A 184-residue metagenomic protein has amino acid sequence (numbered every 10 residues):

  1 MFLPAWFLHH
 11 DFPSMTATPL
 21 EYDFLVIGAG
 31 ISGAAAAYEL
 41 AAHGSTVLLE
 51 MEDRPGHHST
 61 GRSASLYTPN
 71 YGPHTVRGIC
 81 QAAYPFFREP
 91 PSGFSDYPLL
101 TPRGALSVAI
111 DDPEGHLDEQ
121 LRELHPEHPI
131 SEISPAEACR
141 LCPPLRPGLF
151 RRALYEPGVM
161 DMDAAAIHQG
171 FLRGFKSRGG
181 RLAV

Functional and structural regions predicted by a protein language model:
M1-F24, A41-H43: Extreme N-terminal leader/targeting segments of oxidoreductases
F24-V47: N-terminal Rossmann-like FAD-binding beta1-loop-alpha1 element of flavoenzymes
A41-S59: Glycine-rich FAD pyrophosphate-binding loop
E52-R54, A138, F171: Short beta-to-alpha linker loops that shape the active-site pocket of alpha/beta-hydrolase fold enzymes
S59-T60, A164: Conserved donor sugar-nucleotide recognition element shared by glycan-biosynthetic enzymes
A64-L141: Dinucleotide-binding Rossmann-like beta1-alpha1 core, especially the glycine-rich loop that anchors the ADP
R151-E156: Short, hydrophobic/proline-enriched secondary-structure or compact coil segments at domain edges
G158-V184: Helical element adjacent to the flavin cofactor pocket in flavoenzyme catalytic cores
